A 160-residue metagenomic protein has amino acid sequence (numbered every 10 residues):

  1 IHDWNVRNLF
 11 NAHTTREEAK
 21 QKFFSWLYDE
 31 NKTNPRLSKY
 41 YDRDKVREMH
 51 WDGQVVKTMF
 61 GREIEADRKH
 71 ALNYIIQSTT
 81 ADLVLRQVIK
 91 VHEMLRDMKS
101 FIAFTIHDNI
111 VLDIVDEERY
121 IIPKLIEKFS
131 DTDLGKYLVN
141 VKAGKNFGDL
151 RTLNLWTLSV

Functional and structural regions predicted by a protein language model:
I1-V160: Conserved catalytic core of nucleotide polymerization and phosphodiester-bond processing enzymes
